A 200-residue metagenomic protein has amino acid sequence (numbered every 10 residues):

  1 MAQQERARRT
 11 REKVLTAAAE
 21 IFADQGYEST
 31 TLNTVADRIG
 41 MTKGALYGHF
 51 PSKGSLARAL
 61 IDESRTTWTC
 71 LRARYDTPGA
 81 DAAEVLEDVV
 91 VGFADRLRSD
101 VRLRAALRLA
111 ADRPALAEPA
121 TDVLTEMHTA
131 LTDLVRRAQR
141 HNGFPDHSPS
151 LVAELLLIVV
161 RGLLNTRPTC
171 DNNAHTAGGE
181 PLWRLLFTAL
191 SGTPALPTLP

Functional and structural regions predicted by a protein language model:
M1-Q25, S29-M41, G54-R58, E63: Basic, helix-initiating cap at the start of DNA-binding domains
M1-R9, G79, T169, P194-P200: N-terminal intrinsically disordered/low-complexity leader segments
G44: Key DNA-contact positions within bacterial/archaeal DNA-binding proteins
Y47-F50, G54: A short His-aromatic
A59, C70-S99, V152-L156: Hydrophobic alpha-helical connector segments
E84, E118-L124, Q139-L155, N173-A177: All-alpha amphipathic helical-bundle segments outside canonical DNA-binding/catalytic cores that form hydrophobic
D88-H141: Short secondary-structure transition hinges
T125-R140, V159, N165-P200: C-terminal peripheral helix-coil segments that are non-catalytic and often amphipathic
